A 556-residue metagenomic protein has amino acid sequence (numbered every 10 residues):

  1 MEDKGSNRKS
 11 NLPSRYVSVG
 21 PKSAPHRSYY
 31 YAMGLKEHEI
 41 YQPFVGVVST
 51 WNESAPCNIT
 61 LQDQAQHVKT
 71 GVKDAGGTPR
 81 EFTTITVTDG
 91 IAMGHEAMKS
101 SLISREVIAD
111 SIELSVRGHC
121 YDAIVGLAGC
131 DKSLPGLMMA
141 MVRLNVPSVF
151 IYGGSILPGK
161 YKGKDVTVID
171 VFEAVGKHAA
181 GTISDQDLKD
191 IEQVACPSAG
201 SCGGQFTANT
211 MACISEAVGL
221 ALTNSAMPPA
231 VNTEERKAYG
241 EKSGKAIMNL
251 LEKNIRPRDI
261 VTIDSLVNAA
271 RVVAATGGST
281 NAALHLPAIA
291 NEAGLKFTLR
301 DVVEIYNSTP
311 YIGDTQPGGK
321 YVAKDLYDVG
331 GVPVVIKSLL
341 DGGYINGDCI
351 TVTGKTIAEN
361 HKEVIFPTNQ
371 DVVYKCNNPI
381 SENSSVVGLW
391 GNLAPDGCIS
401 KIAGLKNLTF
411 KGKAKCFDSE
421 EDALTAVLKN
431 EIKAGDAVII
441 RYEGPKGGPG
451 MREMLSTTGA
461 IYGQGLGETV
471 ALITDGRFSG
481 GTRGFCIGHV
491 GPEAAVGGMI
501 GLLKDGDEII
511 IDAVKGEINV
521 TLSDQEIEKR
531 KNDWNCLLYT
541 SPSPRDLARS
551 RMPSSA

Functional and structural regions predicted by a protein language model:
E2-Y30, L35-E39, P379: N-terminal amphipathic/basic leader segments beginning at the initiator methionine
Y29-Y31, T78-G126, M248-R258, F417-L428: Glycine-rich oxoanion-binding loops at beta->alpha junctions
P43, S49-P56, G129-V142, S201-A221 (+4 more regions): Conserved phosphate/anionic-ligand binding catalytic regions in large, soluble enzymes, centered on
T60-I103, L284, D301, G388 (+2 more regions): Anionic-ligand anchoring segments at beta-strand to alpha-helix junctions in alpha/beta enzyme folds, i.e., glycine
S101-N268, V272-V273, G278: Active-site cavity-forming subdomains of large catalytic enzyme subunits
Y306-N307, G313-H361, A471-G476, C486-I518: Phosphate/diphosphate-binding loops
G331-Q464, F485, R545: Long, charge-dense accessory insertions within large macromolecular proteins
Y539-D546: Conserved small/polar residues in nucleotide/adenosyl-binding loops
